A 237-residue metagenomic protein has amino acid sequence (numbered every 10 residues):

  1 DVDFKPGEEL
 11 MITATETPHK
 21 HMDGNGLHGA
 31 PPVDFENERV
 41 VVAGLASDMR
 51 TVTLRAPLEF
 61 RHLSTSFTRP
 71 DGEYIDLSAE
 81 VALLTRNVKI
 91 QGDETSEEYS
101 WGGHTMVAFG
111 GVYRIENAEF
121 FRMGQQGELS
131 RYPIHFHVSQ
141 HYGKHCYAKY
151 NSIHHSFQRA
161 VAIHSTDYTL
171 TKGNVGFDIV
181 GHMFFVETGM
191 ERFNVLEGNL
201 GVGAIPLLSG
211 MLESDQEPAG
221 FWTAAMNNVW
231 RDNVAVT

Functional and structural regions predicted by a protein language model:
D1-T237: Beta-strand/loop edge motif enriched in small/polar residues
